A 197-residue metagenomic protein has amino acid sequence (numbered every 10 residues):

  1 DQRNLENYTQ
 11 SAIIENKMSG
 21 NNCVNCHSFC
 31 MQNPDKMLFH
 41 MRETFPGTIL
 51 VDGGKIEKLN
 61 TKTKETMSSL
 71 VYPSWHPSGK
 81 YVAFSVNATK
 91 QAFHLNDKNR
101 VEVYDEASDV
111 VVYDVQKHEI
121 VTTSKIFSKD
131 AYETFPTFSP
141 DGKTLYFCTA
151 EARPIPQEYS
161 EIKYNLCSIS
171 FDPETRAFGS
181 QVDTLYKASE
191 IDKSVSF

Functional and structural regions predicted by a protein language model:
D1, F84-D105, C148-K163: Short, conserved, GDST-rich strand-edge loop motifs in beta-rich repeat architectures
D1-T48: Conserved, compact domain cores that house catalytic/ligand-binding motifs in diverse enzymes and effector modules
N4-N22, V51-S69, V112-Y132, S170-S194: Multi-bladed beta-propeller domains
S19-N21, S28-K36, H40-M41, E65-M67 (+3 more regions): Blade-terminus and WD-like Trp-Asp/Gly-His loop motifs, strongest in beta-propeller folds
G47-I49, D109-V111, N165-C167: A short loop-to-beta-strand structural motif that recurs across blades of beta-propeller domains
E57-A83, V101-V103, I155-S168: Long amphipathic alpha-helical scaffold regions
E106-D109, I162-N165, Q181: Residues that flank catalytic or metal-binding motifs in active/ligand-binding sites
K125-E151, E190-F197: A short, hydrophobic/aromatic-rich structural module that often spans a beta strand with its adjoining loop
